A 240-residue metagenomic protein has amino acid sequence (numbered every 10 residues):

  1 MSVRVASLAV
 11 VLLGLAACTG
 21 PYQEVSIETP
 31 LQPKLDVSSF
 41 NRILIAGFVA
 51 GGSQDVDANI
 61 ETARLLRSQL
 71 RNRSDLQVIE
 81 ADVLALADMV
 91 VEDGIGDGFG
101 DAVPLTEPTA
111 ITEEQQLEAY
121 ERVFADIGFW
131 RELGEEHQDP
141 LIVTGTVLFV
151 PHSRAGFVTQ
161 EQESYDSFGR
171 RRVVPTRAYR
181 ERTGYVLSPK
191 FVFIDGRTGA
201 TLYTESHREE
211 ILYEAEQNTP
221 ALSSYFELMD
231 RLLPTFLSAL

Functional and structural regions predicted by a protein language model:
M1-C18: Sec-dependent bacterial lipoprotein signal peptides
V5, L35-F40, A102-V103: Short hydrophobic/aromatic-rich motifs at helix boundaries and adjacent loops
A6-S7, T106, Q115, S167: N-proximal short alpha-helices
S7-V10, I27, T62, S68: Short, functionally important structural connectors and interaction interfaces within domains
V10, L35-V37, L70: A generic structural signal for short, solvent-exposed coil/turn residues that cap or connect secondary-structure
C18-N41, L133-H137, F149-L240: C-terminal/domain-edge helix-coil "capping" segments
R42, A46-P151, G196, A200 (+2 more regions): N-terminal segment of the mature soluble domain
